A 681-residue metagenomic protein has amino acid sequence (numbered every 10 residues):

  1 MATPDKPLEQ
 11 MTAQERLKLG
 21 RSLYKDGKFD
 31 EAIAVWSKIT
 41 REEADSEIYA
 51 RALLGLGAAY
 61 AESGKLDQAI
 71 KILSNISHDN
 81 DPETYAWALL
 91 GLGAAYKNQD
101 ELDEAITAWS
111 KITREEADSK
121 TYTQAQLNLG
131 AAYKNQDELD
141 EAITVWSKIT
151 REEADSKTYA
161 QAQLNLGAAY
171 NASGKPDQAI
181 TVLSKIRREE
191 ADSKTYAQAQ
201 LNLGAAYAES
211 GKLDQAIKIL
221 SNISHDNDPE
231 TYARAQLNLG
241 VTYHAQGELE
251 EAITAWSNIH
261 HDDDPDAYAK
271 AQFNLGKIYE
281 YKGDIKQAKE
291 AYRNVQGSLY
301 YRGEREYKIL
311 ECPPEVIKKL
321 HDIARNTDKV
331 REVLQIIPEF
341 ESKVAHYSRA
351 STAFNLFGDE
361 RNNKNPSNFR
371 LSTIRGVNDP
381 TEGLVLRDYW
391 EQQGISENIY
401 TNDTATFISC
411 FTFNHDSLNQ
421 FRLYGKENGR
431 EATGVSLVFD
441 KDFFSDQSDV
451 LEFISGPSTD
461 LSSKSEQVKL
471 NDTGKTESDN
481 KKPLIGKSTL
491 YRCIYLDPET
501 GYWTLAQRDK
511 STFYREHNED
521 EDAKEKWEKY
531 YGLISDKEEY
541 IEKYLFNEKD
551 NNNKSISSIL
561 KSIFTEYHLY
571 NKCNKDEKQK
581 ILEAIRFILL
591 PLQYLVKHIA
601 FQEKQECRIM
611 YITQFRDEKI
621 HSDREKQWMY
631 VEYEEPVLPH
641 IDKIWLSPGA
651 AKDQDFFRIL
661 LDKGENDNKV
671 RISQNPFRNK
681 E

Functional and structural regions predicted by a protein language model:
A2-E15: TPR-adjacent "capping" and linker segments in tetratricopeptide-repeat scaffold/adaptor proteins
L19, V35, I72, A108 (+9 more regions): Charge-rich, solvent-exposed alpha-helical interaction surfaces
L23-Y24, N414: N-terminal transmembrane alpha-helices
D30-A267: Thr-biased low-complexity repeat/linker tracts and other Thr-enriched repetitive architectures
N238, N274, Y281-G283, K289-E681: Partner-binding and oligomerization surfaces adjacent to conserved cores of proteins that assemble macromolecular
